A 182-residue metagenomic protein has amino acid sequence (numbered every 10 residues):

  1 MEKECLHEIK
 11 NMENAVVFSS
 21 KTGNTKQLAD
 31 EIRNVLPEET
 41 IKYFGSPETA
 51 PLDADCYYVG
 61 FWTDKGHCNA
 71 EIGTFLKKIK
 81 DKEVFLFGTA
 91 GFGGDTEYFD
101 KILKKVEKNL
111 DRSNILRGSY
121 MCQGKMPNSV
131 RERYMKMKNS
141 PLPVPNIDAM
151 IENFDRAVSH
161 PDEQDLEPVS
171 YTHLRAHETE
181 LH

Functional and structural regions predicted by a protein language model:
E13-E31: N-terminal beta1-alpha1 ligand-phosphate binding loop
A29, D162-L174: Short, amphipathic alpha-helical "lid/cap" segments that border enzyme active or binding sites
E31-E39: A short, Lys/Arg-enriched amphipathic alpha-helix followed by its capping loop at the start of a domain
G45-R133: Helix-loop-strand module that forms the ligand-binding subsite of alpha/beta enzymes
R133-P145: Oxidoreductase cofactor-interface core, primarily capturing Rossmann-like NAD(P)-dependent enzymes
D148-H160: Short glycine/proline- and acidic residue-enriched helix-loop micro-motifs that form flexible lids or anion-recognition
H173, E178-H182: Single conserved hydrophobic/aromatic residue that forms the stacking wall/gate of nucleotide- or nucleobase-binding
